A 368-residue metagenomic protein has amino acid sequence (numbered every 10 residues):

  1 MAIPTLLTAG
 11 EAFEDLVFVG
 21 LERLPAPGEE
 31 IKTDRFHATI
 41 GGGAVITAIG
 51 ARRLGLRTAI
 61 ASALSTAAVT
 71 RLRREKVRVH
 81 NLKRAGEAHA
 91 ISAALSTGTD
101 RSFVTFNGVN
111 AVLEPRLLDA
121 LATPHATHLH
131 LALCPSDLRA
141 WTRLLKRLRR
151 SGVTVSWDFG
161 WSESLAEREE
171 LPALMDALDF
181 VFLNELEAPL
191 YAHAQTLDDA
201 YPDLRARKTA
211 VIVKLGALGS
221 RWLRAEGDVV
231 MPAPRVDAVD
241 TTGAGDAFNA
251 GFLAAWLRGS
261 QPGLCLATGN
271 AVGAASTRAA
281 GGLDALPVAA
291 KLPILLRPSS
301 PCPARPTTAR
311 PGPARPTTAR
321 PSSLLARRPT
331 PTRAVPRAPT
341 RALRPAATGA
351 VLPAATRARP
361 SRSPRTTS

Functional and structural regions predicted by a protein language model:
M1-A9, K32, L197-R305, A309 (+2 more regions): Conserved phosphate-binding/catalytic region of the ribokinase-like
M1-F13, R71-R84, T97-V229, P303: Ribokinase/PfkB-type carbohydrate-kinase core domain
M1-I60, A238: Glycine-rich phosphate/adenosyl-contacting loop at the front of the ribokinase-like
A51, N184, G245: Short, conserved phosphate/pyrophosphate- and ester-handling motifs at nucleotide-, phospho-/glycolipid
I60-S65, L72: Alpha-helical transmembrane segments within multi-pass membrane transporters and channels
S299-S300, S322-S323, S361-S363, S368: Serine residues within intrinsically disordered or low-complexity segments
T307-T308, G312, T317-A319, T332 (+3 more regions): Threonine-centered tandem repeat motifs in low-complexity domains
L324-L325, L343, L352: Leucine-biased recognition of intrinsically disordered, low-complexity hydrophobic segments
